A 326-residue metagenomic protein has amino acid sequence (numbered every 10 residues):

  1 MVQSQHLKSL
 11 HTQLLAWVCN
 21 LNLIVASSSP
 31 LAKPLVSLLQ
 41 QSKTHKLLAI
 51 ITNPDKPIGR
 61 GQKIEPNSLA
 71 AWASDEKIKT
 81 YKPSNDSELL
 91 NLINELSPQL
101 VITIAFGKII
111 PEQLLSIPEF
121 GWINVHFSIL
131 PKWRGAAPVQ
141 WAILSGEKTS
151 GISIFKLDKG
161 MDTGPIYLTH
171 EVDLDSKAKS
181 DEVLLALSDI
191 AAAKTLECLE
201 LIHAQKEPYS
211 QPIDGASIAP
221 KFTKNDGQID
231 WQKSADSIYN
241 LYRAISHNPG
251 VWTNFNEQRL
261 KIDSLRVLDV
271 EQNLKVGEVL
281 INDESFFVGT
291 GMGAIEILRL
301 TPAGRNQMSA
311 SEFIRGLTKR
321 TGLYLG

Functional and structural regions predicted by a protein language model:
V2-T12: Extreme N-terminal basic, low-complexity initiation segments that serve as generic localization/processing leaders
L10-R60: N-terminal Rossmann-like dinucleotide-binding module
N22-I24, L48-A49, K79-L96, V101 (+1 more regions): Internal alpha/beta domain cores that form substrate/cofactor-binding pockets in large enzymes and binding proteins
S27, I50, A73, V101 (+7 more regions): A residue-level signal for conserved active-site and pocket-lining positions in enzyme catalytic cores
K33, K63-P66, D86-L90, K108 (+1 more regions): Structural motif corresponding to alpha-helix initiation and N-cap regions
K56-S74: N-terminal beta-loop-helix "entrance" segment that forms/cooperates in small-molecule cofactor or anionic ligand
L100, I104-A219, T223-N225: Donor/substrate-binding cores of folate-linked one-carbon enzymes
Q232-G326: An anion-binding loop in the catalytic cleft
